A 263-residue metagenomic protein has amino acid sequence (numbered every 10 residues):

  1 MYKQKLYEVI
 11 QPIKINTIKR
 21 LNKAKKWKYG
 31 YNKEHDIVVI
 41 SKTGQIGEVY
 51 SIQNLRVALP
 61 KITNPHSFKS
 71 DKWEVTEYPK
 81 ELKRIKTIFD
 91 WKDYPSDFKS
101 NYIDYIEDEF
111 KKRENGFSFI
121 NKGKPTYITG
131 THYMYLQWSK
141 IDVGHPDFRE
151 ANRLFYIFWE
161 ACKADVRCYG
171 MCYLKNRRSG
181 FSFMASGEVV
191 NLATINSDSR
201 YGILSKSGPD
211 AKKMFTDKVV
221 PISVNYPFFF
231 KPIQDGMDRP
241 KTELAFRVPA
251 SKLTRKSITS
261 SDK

Functional and structural regions predicted by a protein language model:
M1-K263: Phosphate/NTP-binding elements of NTP-utilizing enzymes
